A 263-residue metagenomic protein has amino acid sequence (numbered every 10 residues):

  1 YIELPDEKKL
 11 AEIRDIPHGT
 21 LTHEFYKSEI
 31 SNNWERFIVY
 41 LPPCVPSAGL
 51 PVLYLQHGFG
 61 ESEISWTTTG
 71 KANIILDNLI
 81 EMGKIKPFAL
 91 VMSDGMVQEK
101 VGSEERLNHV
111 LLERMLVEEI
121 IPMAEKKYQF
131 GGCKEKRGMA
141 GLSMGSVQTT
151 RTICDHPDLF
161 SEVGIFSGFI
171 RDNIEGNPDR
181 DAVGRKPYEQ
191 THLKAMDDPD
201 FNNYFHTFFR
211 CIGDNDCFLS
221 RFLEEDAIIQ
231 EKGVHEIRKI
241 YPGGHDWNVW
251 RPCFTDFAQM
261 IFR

Functional and structural regions predicted by a protein language model:
Y1-R263: Non-catalytic cap/lid and distal C-terminal segments of serine-dependent acyl enzymes
